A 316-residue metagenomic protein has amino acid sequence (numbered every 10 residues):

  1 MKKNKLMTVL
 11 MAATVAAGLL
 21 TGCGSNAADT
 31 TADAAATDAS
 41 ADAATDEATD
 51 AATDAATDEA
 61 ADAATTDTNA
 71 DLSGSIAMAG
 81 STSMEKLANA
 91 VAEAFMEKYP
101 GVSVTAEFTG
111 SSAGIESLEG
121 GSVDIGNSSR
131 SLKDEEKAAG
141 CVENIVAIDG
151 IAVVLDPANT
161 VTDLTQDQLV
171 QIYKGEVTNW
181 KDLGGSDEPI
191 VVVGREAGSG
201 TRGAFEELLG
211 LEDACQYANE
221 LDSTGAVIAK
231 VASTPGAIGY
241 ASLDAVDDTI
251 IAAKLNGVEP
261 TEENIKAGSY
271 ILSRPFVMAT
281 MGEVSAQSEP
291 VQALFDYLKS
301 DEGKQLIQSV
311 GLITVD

Functional and structural regions predicted by a protein language model:
M1-L10: Bacterial Sec-dependent N-terminal signal peptides
V9-A17: Cleavable Sec-type N-terminal signal peptides
G18-G22: C-terminal motif of bacterial Sec signal peptides marking the signal peptidase cleavage site
G24-A32, A36, A44, A48-A52 (+1 more regions): Exported/periplasmic ABC-transporter solute-binding proteins
